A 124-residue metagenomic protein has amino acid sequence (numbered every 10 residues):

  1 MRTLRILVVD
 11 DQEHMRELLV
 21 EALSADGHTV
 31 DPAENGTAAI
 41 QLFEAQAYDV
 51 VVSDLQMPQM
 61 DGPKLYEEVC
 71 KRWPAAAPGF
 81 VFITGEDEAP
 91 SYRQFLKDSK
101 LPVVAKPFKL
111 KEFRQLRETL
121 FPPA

Functional and structural regions predicted by a protein language model:
Q12-R16: Short acidic/polar segment at the start of the alpha1 helix of CheY-like receiver
E17-A25: Charged docking surfaces used in two-component/phosphorelay signaling
G27-E34, L42: Short hydrophobic/Thr-rich beta-strand motif most characteristic of the beta2 strand and flanking loop of CheY-like
E34-A38, D61-L65: Acidic catalytic/metal-coordinating carboxylates
D54: Active-site residues of response regulator receiver
M57: Receiver (REC) domain active-site loop signature in two-component systems and cognate sites in sensor histidine kinases
V81-T84: Hydrophobic/aromatic residues positioned on beta-strands within the core alpha/beta folds
S99, F108-L120: C-terminal output helix
